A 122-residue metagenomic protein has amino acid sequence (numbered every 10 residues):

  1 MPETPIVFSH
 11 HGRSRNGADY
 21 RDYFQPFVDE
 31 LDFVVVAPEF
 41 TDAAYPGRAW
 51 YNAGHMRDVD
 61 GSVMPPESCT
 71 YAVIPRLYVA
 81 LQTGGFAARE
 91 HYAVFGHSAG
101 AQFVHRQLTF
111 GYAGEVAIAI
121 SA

Functional and structural regions predicted by a protein language model:
P2-E3, V116: A broad structural signal for short, well-ordered beta-strand segments within beta-sheet-rich domains
E3-H91, F103, F110: Serine-hydrolase catalytic machinery in alpha/beta-hydrolase-like enzymes
R89-A122: Primarily recognizes the serine-hydrolase "nucleophile elbow" in alpha/beta-hydrolase and SGNH/GDSL folds
